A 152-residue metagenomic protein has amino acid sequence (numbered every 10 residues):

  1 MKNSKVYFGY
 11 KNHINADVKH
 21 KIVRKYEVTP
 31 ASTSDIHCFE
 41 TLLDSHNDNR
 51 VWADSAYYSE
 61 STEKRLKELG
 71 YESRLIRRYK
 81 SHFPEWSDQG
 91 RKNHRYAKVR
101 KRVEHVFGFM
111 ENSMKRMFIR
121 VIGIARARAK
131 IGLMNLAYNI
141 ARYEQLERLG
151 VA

Functional and structural regions predicted by a protein language model:
M1-K67: Polybasic low-complexity intrinsically disordered regions
N47-D48, G132, R142-E144: Short, intrinsically disordered/low-complexity patches at protein termini and at juxtamembrane boundaries
N49, S55-A129: Helix-centered, glycine/charged polyanion-binding patches within enzymatic domains that contact phosphate-containing
N112-K115, A141-Q145: Generic secondary-structure signature for well-ordered alpha-helical cores
I124, G132-N135, L146-A152: C-terminal domain-tail junction helix/linker
